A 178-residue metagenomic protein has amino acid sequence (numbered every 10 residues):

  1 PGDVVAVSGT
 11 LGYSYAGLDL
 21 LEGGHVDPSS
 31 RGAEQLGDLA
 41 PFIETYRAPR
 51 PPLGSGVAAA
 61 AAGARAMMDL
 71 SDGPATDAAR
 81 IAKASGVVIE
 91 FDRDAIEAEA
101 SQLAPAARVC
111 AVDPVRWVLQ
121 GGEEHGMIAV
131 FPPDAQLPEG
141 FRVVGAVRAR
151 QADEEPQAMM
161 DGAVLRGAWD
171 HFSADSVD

Functional and structural regions predicted by a protein language model:
P1-A58: Short, acidic (Asp/Glu-rich) active-site segment that either coordinates a divalent metal cofactor
S8-T10, V115, V143: Metal-dependent DNA replication initiation modules
G9-S14, D72-P74, S85, A95-E99 (+2 more regions): Glycine-rich beta-alpha junction loops
A40, D134-G140: Short loop/helix-cap segments at secondary-structure boundaries that form the rim of catalytic
E44-G121: Active-site-proximal betaalpha loop/short-helix elements that scaffold phosphoryl/nucleotidyl transfer chemistry
P49-R50, I96-A98, P138-D178: Acidic, Ser/Thr/Pro-rich beta/coil linker or hinge segments at domain junctions
E123-M127: Shared catalytic-loop signature of beta/alpha-barrel
I128-P132: Short hydrophobic/aromatic beta-strand micro-patches that form the beta-sheet surface supporting nucleotide- or nucleic
